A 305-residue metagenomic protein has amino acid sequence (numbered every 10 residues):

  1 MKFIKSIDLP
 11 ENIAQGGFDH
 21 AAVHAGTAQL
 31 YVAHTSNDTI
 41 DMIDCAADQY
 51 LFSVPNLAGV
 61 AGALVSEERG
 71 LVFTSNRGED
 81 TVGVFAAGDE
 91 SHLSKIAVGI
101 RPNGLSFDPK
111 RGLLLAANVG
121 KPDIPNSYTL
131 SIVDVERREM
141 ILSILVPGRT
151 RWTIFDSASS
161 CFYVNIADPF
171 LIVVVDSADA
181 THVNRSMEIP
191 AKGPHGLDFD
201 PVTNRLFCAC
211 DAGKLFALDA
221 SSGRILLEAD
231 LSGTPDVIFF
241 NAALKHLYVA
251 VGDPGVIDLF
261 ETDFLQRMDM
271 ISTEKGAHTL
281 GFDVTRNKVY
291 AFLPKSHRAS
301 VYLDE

Functional and structural regions predicted by a protein language model:
M1-E305: Predominantly soluble domains enriched in secretory-pathway, periplasmic, or organellar proteins
